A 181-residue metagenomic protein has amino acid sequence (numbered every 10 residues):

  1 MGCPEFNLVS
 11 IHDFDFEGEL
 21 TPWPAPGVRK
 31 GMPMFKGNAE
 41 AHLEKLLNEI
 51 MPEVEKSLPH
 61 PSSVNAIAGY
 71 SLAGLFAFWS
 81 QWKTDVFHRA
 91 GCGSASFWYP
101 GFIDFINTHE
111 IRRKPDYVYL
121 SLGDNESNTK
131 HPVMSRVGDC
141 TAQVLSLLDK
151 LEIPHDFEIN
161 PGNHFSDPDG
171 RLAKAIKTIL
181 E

Functional and structural regions predicted by a protein language model:
M1-K45, E49-S57: Serine-hydrolase catalytic machinery in alpha/beta-hydrolase-like enzymes
E5, S62-V64, F87, R113-Y117 (+1 more regions): A general structural motif
I11-H12, A68-Y70, G93-S94, S121 (+1 more regions): Alpha/beta-hydrolase-fold catalytic nucleophile elbow
H42, Y70-G74: Active-site loop->helix "elbow" adjoining a glycine-rich segment at hydrolase catalytic centers
L58-Y70, A90: Alpha/beta-hydrolase fold nucleophile elbow
G74-T84: Short glycine-enriched nucleophile-adjacent loop and the immediately C-terminal alpha-helix near the catalytic center
V86-F97, Y117: A conserved short beta-strand
F97-D167, A173-I179: The feature captures the conserved acid-bearing segment of alpha/beta-hydrolase catalytic domains
